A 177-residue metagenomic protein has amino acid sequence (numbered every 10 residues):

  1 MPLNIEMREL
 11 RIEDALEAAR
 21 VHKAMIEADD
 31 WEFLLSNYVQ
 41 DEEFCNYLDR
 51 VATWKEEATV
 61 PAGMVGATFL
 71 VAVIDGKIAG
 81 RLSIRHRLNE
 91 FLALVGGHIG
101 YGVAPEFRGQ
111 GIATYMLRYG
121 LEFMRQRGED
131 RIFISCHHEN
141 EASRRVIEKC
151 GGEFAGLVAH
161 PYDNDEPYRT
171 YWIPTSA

Functional and structural regions predicted by a protein language model:
M1-H98, P167-A177: GNAT-family acyltransferases
E6, G100, F133-S135: Short aromatic/hydrophobic contact patches that present stacked aromatics for nucleic-acid/ligand binding
E13, E141-A142: Short alpha-helical
A72-G76, E129, L157-H160: Catalytic cores of nucleotide-sugar-dependent glycosyltransferases that transfer UDP/GDP/TDP-activated
G100-V103, G109-Q126, R145-K149: Conserved acetyl-CoA-binding loop-helix of GNAT-fold acetyltransferases
M124-S135: Conserved GNAT acetyl-CoA-binding A-motif
S135-C136, G151-Y168: Conserved catalytic-core motifs of GNAT/GCN5-like acyltransferases
